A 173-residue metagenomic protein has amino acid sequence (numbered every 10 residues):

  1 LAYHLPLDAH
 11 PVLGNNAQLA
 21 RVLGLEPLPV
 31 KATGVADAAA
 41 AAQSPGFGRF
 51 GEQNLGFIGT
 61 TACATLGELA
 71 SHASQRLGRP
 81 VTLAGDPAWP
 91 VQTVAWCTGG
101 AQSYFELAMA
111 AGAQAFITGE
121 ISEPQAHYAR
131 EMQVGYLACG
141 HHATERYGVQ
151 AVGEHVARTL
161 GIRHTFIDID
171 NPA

Functional and structural regions predicted by a protein language model:
L1-A173: Hydrophobic structural segments
